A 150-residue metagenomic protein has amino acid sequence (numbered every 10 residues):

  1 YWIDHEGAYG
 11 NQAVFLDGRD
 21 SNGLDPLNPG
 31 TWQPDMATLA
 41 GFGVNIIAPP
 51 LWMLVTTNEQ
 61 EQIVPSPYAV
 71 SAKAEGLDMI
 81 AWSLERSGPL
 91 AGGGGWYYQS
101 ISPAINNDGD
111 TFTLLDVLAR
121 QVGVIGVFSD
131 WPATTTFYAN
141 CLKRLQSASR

Functional and structural regions predicted by a protein language model:
Y1-R150: Catalytic cores of phosphodiester-bond hydrolases, prominently lipid phosphodiesterases
